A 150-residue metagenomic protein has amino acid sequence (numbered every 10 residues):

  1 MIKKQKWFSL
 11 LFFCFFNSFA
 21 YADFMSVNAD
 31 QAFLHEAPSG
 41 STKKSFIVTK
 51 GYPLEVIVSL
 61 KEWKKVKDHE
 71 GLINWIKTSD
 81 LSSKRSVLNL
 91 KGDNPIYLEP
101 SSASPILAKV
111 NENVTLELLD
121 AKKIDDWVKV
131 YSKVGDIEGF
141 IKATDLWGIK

Functional and structural regions predicted by a protein language model:
M1, Y21-F24: Absolute protein N-terminus
M1-F8: Bacterial N-terminal signal peptides that target proteins for export
S9-S18: Bacterial N-terminal signal peptides
D23-S101, P105-K109, T115-A121, V128-K150: Boundary regions of SH3-family modules and the immediately adjacent low-complexity/disordered segments in eukaryotic
